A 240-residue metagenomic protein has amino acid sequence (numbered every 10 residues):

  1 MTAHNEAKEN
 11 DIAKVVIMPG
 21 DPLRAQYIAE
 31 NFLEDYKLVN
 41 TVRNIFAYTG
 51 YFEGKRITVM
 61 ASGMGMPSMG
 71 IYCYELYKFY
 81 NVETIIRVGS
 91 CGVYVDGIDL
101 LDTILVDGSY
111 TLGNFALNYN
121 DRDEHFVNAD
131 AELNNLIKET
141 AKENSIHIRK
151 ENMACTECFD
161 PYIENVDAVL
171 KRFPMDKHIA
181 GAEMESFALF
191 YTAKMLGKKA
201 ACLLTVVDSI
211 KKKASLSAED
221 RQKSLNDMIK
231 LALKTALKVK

Functional and structural regions predicted by a protein language model:
M1-L136: Metabolite-binding pocket within alpha/beta catalytic cores that recognizes anionic/polar moieties
D35-T41, S145-N152, V239-K240: Flexible, glycine/charged-enriched surface loops at secondary-structure junctions
K78, N165, S215-L216: Expand to "…catalyze enediolate/carbanion chemistry for C-C bond making/breaking, isomerization, decarboxylation
F126-D176: Active-site rim beta-loop-alpha module in soluble metabolic enzymes
L136-N144, T192, L231-V239: Generic non-transmembrane alpha-helical segments
P161-Y191, G197-K199: C-terminal accessory segment of soluble enzyme catalytic cores
F187-D220: Zn-dependent metallopeptidase/amidohydrolase metal-coordination segment
I210-K240: His/Asp/Glu-rich mid-to-C-terminal helical/loop segments that flank catalytic regions of hydrolases
